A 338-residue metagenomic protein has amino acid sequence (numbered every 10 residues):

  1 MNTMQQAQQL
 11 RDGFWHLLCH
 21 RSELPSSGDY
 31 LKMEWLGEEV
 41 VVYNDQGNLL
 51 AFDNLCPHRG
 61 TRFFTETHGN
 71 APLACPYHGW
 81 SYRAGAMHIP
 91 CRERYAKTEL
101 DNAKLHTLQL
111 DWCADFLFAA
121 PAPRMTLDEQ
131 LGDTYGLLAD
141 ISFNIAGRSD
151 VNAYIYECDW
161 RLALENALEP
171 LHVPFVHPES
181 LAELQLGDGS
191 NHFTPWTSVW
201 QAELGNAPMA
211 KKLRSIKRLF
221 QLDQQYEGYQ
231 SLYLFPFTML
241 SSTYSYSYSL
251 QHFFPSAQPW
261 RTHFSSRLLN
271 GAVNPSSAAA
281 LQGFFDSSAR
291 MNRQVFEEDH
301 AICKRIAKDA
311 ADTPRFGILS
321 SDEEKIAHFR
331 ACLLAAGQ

Functional and structural regions predicted by a protein language model:
M1-K32: Zn-dependent metallo-beta-lactamase
M1-N2, R59-A74, K104-D111, L181-L213: N-terminal short leaders/motifs
L10, L24-P25, M33-L36, L232-Y233 (+1 more regions): A short catalytic or substrate-binding loop motif that flags glycine-/basic-rich loops and adjacent residues that bind
L18-S26, E99-L100, G228-L232, R267: Short linear motifs in intrinsically disordered
L24-P123, L127-D133: Rieske [2Fe-2S] iron-sulfur-binding domain
N54, F116-F118, R124-Q338: C-terminal catalytic domain of Rieske-type non-heme iron oxygenases
